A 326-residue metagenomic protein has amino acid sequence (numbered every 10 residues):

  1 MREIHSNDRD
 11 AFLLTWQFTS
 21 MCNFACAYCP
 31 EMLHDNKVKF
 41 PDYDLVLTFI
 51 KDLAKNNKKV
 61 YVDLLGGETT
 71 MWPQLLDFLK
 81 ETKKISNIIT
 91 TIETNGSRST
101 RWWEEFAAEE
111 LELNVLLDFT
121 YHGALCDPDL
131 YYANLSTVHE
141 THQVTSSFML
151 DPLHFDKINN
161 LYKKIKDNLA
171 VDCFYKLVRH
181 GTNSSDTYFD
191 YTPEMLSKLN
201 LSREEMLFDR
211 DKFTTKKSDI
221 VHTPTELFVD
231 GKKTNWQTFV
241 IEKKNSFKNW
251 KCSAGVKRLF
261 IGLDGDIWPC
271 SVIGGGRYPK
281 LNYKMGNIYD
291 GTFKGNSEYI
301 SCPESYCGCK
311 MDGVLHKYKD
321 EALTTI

Functional and structural regions predicted by a protein language model:
M1-D10, M32, D264-I326: Flexible mid-to-C-terminal extensions adjoining Fe-S/redox cofactors in radical SAM and related proteins
H5-L45, C270-S271: Canonical Radical SAM [4Fe-4S] cluster-binding loop centered on the CxxxCxxC motif and its immediate flanking residues
F18, G66-G67: Short acidic donor-binding/metal-coordinating loop in glycosyltransferase active sites
T19, N23, N249, E304-Y306: Residues immediately within or flanking Cys/His clusters that coordinate Zn2+ in small zinc-binding modules
M21, P30, F49-K51, K55-N57 (+1 more regions): Glycine-rich short-loop/terminal segments
M21-N23, H34, T69, S97-R98 (+6 more regions): Short, solvent-exposed loop/turn segments at secondary-structure junctions
L47-D63, W72-K176: Radical SAM/AdoMet-radical enzyme domain recognition
D118-K257, L263: Radical SAM enzyme [4Fe-4S]-AdoMet core and its adjacent flexible, acidic and glycine-rich loops/tails across
